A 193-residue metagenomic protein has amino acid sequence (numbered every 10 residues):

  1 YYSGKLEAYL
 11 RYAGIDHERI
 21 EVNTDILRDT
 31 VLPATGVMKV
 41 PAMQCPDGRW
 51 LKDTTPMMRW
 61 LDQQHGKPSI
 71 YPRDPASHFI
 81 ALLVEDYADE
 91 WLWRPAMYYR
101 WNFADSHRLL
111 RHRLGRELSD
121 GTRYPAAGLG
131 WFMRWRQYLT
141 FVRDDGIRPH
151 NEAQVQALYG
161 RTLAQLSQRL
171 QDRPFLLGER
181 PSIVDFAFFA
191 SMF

Functional and structural regions predicted by a protein language model:
Y1-Y124, L176: GST-like domain detector, emphasizing the conserved glutathione-binding G-site in the N-terminal thioredoxin-like
R94-F193: GST-like fold's C-terminal all-alpha helical module
